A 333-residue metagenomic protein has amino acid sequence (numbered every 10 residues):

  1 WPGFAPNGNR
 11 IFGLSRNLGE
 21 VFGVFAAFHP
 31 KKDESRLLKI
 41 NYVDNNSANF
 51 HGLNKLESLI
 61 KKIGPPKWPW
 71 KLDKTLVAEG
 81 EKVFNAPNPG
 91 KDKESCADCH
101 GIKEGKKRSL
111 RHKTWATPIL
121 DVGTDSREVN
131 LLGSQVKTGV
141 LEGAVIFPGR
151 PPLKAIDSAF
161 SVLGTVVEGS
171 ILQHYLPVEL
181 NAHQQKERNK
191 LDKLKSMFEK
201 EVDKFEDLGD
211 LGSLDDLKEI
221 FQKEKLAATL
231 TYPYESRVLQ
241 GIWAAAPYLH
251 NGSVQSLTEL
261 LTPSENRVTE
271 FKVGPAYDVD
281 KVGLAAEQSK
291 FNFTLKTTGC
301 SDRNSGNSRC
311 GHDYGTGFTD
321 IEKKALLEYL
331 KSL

Functional and structural regions predicted by a protein language model:
W1-L333: Periplasmic c-type cytochrome electron-transfer domains
